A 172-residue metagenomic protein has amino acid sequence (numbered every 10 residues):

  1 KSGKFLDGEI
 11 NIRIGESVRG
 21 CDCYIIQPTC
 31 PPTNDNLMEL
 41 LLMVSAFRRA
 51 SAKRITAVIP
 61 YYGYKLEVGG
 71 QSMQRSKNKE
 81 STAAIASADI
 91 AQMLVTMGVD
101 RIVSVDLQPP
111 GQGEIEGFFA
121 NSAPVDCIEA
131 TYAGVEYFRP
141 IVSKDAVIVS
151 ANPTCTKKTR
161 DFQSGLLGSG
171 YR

Functional and structural regions predicted by a protein language model:
K1-R172: PRPP-associated nucleotide enzymes
